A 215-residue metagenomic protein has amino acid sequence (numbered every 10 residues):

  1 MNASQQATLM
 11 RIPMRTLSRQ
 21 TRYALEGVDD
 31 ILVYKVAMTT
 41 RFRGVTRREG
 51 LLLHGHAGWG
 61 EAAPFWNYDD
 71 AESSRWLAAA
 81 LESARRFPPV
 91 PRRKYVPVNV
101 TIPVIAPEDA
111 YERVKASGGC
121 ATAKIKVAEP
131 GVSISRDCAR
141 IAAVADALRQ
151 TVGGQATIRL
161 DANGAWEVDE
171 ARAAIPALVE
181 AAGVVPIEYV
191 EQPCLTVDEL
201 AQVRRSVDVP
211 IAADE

Functional and structural regions predicted by a protein language model:
Q6-G44: Short, Gly/Pro- and small/polar-rich lid/capping loops
V36-R43, Y95-E108, V127-P130, E167: Active-site mouth loops of central-metabolism enzymes
T39-V96: Conserved N-terminal beta1-alpha1 strand-loop-helix module at the mouth
V45, N67-R75, V104, E108 (+3 more regions): Electropositive phosphate-/nucleotide-binding environments in soluble metabolic enzymes
E61, A121-K124, E191: Conserved beta-strand positions in the central sheet of alpha/beta enzyme cores
A106-S117, A171: Short, acidic/polar
V114-A128: Catalytic domains of carbohydrate-active enzymes, especially glycoside hydrolases
V127, G131-E215: Catalytic core of soluble alpha/beta enzymes
